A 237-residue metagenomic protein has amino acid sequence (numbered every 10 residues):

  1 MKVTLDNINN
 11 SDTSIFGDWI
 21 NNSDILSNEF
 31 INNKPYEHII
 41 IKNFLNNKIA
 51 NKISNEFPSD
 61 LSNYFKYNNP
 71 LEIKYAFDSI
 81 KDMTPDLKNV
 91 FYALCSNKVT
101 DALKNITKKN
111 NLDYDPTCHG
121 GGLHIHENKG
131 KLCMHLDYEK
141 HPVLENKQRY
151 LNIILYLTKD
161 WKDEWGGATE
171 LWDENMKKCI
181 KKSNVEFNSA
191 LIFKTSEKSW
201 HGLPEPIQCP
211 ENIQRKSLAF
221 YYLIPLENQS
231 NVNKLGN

Functional and structural regions predicted by a protein language model:
M1-K34, G236-N237: Fe(II)/2-oxoglutarate
K2-D6, K129-G130, D137-R149, T158-N237: Catalytic core of Fe(II)/2-oxoglutarate
D18-W19, I25-T107: Non-heme Fe(II)/2-oxoglutarate
I40, K66, D113-C118, G122 (+3 more regions): A structural signal for short, well-ordered beta-strand segments and their strand-loop junctions that often border
N55-P58, L94-Q148: Non-heme Fe(II) oxygenase catalytic core, chiefly the N-lobe of the double-stranded beta-helix
L61-N63, N111-D113, K159-D163: Proline-centered turn/helix-capping motifs that create local helix->coil transitions or kinks
I73-F77, I106, L112-D115, H119 (+4 more regions): A structural signal for the main folded, soluble domain(s) of proteins
N152-I154: Eukaryotic charged/polar low-complexity linker/IDR segments
